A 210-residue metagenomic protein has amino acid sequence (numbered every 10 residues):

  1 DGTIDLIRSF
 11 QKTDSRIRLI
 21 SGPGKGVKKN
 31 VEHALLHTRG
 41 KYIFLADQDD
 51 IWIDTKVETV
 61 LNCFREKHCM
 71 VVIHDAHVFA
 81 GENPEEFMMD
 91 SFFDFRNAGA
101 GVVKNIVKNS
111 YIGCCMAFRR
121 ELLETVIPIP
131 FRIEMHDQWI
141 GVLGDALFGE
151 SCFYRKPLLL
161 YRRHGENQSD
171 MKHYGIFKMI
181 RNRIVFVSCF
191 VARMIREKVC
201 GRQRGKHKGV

Functional and structural regions predicted by a protein language model:
D1-I20: Acidic donor-binding segment of Leloir-type glycosyltransferases
T3, V31, W52-T59, E82-P84: Acidic donor-diphosphate engagement hotspot in glycosyltransferases and nucleotidyltransferases that stabilizes
G22-T38: Glycine-rich, basic loop-to-helix element that forms the pyrophosphate-binding segment of sugar-nucleotide handling
I43: Short aromatic/hydrophobic "clamp" motif used to bind/position activated sugar donors
D47-I51, D75: The conserved acidic donor/metal-binding loop of glycosyltransferases
V57-E86: Conserved donor NDP-sugar-binding/catalytic core segment of glycosyltransferases
F93-K104, Y161-G165, D170-R204: Catalytic core of nucleotide-sugar-dependent glycosyltransferases
G99-M171: Conserved nucleotide-sugar donor-binding catalytic segment
